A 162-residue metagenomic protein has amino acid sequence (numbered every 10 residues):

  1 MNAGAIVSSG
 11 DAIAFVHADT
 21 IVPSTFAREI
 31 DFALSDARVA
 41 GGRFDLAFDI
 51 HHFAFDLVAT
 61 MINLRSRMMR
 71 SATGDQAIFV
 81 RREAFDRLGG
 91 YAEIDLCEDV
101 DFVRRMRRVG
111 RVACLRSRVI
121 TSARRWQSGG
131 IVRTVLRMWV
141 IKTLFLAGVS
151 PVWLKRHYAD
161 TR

Functional and structural regions predicted by a protein language model:
M1-S8: Glycine-rich, basic loop-to-helix element that forms the pyrophosphate-binding segment of sugar-nucleotide handling
S9-G10, D75-L88: Conserved nucleotide-sugar donor-binding and metal-coordinating catalytic region shared by glycosyltransferases
I13: Short aromatic/hydrophobic "clamp" motif used to bind/position activated sugar donors
H17-I21: The conserved acidic donor/metal-binding loop of glycosyltransferases
S24-A54: Conserved donor NDP-sugar-binding/catalytic core segment of glycosyltransferases
S71-V80, V112, V119-I120: Short glycine- and hydrophobic/aromatic-rich loop-to-beta-strand nucleating segment in the catalytic cores
L96-F102: Acidic donor-binding loop at a coil-to-helix junction in glycosyltransferase catalytic cores that engages
R104-R162: Hydrophobic helical membrane-anchoring modules
